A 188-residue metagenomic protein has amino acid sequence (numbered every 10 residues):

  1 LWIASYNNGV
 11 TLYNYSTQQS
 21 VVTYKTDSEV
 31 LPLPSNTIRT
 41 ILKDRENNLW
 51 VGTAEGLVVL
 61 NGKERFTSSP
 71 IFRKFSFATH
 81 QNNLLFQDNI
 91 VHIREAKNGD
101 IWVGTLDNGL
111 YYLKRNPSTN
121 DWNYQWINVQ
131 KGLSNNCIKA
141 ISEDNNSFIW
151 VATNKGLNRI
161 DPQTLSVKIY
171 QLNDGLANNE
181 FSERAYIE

Functional and structural regions predicted by a protein language model:
L1-E188: Carboxylate-rich, polar loop motifs that coordinate divalent cations or form catalytic acidic clusters
